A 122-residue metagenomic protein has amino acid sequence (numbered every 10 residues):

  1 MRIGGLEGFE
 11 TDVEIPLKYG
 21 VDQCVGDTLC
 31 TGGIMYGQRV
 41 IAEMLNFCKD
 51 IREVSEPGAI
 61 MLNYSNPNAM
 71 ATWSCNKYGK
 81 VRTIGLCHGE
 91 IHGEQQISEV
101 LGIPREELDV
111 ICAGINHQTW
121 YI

Functional and structural regions predicted by a protein language model:
M1-R2: Hydrophobic or amphipathic alpha-helical targeting/insertion segments
G5-Y78: Rossmann-fold NAD(P)-binding glycine/threonine-rich loop
V81-R82, L86-I122: Substrate/ligand-engaging "lid" and interaction regions
